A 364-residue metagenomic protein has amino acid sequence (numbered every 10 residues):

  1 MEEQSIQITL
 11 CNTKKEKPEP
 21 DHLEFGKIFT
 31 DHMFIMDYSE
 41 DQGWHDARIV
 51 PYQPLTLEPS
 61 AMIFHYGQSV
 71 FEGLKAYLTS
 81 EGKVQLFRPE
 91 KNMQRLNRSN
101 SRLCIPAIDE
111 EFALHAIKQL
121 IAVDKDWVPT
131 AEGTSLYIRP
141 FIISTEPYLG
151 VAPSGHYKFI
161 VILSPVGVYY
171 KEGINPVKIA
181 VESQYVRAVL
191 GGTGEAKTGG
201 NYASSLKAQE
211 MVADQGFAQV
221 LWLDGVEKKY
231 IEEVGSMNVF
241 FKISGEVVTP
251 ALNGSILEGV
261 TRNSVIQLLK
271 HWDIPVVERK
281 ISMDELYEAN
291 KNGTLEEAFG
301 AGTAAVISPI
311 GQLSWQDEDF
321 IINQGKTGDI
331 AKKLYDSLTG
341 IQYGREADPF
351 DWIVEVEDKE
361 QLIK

Functional and structural regions predicted by a protein language model:
M1-L120, Y148-K364: Helix-start/capping segments and mature chain N-termini
E110, L120-G133: Charged, gly/pro-rich active-site loop segments
V123, I143-T145: Intrinsically disordered, low-complexity linker/loop segments enriched in Gly/Pro and charged/polar residues
P129-R139, I143: Extended, Lys/Arg-enriched charged tracts that mediate electrostatic binding to polyanionic substrates
